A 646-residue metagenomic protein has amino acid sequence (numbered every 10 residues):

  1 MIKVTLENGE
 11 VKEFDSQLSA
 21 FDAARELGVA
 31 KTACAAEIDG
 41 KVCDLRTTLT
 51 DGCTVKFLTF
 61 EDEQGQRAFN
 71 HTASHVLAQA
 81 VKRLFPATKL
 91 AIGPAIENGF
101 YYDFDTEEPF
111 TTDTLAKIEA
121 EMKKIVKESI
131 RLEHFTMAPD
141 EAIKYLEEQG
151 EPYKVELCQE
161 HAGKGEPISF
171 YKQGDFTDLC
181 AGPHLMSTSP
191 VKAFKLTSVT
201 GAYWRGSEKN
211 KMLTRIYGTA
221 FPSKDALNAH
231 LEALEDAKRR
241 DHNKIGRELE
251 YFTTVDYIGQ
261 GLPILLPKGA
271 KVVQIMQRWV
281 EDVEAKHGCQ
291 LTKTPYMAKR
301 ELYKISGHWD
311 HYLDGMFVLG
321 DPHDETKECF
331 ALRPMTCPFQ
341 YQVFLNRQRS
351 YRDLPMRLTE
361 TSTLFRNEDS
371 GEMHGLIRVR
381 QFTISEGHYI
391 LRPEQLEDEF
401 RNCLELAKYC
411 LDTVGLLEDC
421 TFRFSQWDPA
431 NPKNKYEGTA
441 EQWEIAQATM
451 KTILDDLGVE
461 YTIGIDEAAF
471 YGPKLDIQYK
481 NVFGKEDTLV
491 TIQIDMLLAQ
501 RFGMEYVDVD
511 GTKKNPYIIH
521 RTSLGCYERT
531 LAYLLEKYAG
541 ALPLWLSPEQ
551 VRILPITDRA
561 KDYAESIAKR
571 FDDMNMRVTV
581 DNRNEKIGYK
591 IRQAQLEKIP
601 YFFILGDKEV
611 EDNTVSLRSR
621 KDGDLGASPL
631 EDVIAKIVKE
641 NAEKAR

Functional and structural regions predicted by a protein language model:
M1-K89, I96-R646: NTP/phosphate- and nucleic-acid-binding module
